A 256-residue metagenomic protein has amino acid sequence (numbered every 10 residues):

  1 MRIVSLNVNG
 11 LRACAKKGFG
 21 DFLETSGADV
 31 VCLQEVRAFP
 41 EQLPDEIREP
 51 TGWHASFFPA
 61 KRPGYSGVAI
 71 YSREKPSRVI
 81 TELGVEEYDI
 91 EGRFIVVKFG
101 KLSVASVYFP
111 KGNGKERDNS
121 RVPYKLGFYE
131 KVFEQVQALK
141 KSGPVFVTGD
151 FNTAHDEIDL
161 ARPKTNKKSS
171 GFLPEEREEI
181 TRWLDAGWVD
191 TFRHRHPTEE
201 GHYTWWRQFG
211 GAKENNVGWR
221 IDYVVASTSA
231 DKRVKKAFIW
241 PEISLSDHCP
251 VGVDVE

Functional and structural regions predicted by a protein language model:
M1-N9, K101-N113, D118, T148: Active-site-proximal beta-strand elements of phosphoester/diester hydrolases
M1-P50, H54, A60-V68, H155 (+1 more regions): N-terminal, active-site-proximal structural segment of metallo-dependent hydrolase catalytic domains
L6-N7, L23-E41, V104, V136-E157 (+4 more regions): Active-site beta-strand/loop signature of hydrolases that rely on acidic residues for catalysis
V30, T51-H54, F128-V217, I221: Metal-dependent phosphoesterases centered on the DNase I-like endonuclease/exonuclease/phosphatase
V36-F39, L43-N113: Structured beta-strand-rich core segments of catalytic domains in phosphoester-bond hydrolases
P63-V79, E199-H202, F209-K232: Conserved beta strand-loop-helix elements of the APE1-like EEP
G84-V85, P110-Y129, K164-K168: Surface-exposed cleft-lining segments at the edges of enzyme active sites
F238-E256: Surface polyanion/phosphate-binding segment centered on an Asp-His-Pro turn
